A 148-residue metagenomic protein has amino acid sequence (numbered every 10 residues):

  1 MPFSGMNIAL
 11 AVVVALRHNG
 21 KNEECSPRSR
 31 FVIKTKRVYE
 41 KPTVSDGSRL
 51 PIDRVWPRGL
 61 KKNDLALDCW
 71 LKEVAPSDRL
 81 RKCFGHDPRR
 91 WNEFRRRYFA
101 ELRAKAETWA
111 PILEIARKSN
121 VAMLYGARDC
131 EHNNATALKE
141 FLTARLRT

Functional and structural regions predicted by a protein language model:
P2-I8: Extreme N-terminal basic, low-complexity initiation segments that serve as generic localization/processing leaders
A9-A15, E23-E24: Acidic, Ala/Val/Gly-enriched low-complexity intrinsically disordered segments
E24-T148: Residues lining hydrophobic/aromatic ligand-binding pockets adjacent to catalytic sites
